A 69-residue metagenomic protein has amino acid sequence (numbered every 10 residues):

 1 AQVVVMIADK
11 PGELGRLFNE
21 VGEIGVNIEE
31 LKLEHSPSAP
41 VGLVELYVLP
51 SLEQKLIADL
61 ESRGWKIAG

Functional and structural regions predicted by a protein language model:
A1-G69: A conserved regulatory-domain signal marking ACT and ACT-like small-molecule sensing domains and adjacent regulatory
